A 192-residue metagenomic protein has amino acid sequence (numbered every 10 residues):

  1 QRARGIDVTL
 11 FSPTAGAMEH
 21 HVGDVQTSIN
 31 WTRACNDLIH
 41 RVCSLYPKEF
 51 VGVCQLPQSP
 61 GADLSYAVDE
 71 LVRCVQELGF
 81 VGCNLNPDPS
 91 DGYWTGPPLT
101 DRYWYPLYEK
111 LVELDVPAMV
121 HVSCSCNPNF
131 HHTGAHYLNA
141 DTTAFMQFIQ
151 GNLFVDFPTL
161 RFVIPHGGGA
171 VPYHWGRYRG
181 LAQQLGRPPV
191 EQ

Functional and structural regions predicted by a protein language model:
Q1-P87, Y93-W94, R102-Y103: Mid-domain alpha/beta scaffold segments of enzyme catalytic cores
L56, V72-Q192: Catalytic pocket-lining loop regions of alpha/beta-barrel enzymes, especially the amidohydrolase/enolase/GH5 lineages
